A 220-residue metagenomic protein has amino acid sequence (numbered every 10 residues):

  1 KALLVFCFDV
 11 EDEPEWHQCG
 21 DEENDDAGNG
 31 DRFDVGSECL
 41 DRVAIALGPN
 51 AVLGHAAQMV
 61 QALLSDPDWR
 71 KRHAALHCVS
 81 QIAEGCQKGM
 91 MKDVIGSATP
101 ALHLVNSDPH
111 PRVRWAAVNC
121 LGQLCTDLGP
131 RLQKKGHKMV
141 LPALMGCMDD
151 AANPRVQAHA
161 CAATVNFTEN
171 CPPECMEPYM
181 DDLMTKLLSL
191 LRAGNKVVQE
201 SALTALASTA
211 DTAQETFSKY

Functional and structural regions predicted by a protein language model:
K1-Y220: Karyopherin-beta/Importin-beta family HEAT-repeat alpha-solenoid scaffold
